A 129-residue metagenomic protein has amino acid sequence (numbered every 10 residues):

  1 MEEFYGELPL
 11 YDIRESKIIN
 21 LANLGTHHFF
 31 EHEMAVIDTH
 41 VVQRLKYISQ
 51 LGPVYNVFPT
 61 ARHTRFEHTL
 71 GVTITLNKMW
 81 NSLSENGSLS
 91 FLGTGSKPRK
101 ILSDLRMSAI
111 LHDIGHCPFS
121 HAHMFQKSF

Functional and structural regions predicted by a protein language model:
M1-F129: Metal-dependent phosphohydrolase cores
